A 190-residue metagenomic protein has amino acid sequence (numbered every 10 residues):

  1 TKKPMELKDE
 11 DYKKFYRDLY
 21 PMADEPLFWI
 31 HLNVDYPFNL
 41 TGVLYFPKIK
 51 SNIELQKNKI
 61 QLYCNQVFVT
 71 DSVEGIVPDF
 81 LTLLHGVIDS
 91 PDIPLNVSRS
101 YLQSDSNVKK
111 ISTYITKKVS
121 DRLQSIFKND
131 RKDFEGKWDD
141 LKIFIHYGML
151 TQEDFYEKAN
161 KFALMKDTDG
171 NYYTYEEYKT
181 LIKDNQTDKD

Functional and structural regions predicted by a protein language model:
T1-D190: Conserved GHKL (Bergerat-fold) ATPase module
